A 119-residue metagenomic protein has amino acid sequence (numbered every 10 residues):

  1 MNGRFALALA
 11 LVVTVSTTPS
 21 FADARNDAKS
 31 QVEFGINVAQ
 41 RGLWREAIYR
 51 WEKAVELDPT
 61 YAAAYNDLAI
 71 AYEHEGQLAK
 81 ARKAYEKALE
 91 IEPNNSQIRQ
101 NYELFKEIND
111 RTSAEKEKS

Functional and structural regions predicted by a protein language model:
A28-K29, A62-A63, S96-Q97: Helix-start (N-cap) detector for alpha-helical repeat units in TPR-like alpha-solenoids, especially tetratricopeptide
Q40-R41, H74, L104-R111: Register position in tetratricopeptide repeats
K53-E56, L89-E90: Conserved structural position within tetratricopeptide repeats
